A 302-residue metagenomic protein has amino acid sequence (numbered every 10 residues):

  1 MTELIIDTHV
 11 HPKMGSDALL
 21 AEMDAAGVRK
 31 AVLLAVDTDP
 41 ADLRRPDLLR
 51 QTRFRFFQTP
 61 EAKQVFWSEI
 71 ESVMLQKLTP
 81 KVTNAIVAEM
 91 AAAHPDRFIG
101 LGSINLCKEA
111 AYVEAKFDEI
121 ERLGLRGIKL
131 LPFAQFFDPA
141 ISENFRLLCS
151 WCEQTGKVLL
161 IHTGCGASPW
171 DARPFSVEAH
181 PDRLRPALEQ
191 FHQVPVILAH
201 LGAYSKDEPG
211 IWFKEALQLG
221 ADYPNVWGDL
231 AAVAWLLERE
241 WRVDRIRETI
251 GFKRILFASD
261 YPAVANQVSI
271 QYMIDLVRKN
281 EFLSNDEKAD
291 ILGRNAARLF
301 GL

Functional and structural regions predicted by a protein language model:
M1-T79: An N-terminally biased module of ancient metal coordination in phosphate/nucleic-acid-related enzymes
M1-T8, A18-K30, I250-L256, A263-L302: Mid-to-C-terminal alpha-helical segments outside catalytic/metal-binding sites
I5-T8, V32-A35, L101-G102, K129 (+3 more regions): Active-site neighborhood of phospho(di)ester-bond hydrolases with catalytic His/Asp-centered motifs
H9, M23, V87, A91 (+8 more regions): Conserved, mostly hydrophobic/aromatic
H11-G15, I104-E109, F133-A134, E178 (+2 more regions): Short beta->alpha connector loops
M14-M23, K108-I120, W212-F213: Short, acidic/polar
F57-P169, A232: Active-site gating/metal-coordination segments in enzymes
L125-G127, F137-L256: Catalytic pocket-lining loop regions of alpha/beta-barrel enzymes, especially the amidohydrolase/enolase/GH5 lineages
